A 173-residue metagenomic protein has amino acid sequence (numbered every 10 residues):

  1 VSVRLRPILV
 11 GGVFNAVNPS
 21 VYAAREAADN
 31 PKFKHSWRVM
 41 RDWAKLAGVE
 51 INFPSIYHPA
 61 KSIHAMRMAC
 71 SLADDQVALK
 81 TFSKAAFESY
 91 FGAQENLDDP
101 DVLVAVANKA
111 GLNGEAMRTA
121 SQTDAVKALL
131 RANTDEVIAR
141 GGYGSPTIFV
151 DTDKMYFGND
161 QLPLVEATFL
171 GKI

Functional and structural regions predicted by a protein language model:
V1-R6, D74-V77, T81, A85-I173: C-terminal cap of thioredoxin/glutaredoxin-like
V1-Y90: Structural alpha/beta surface segment adjacent to cysteine/selenocysteine redox centers across thiol/disulfide enzymes
